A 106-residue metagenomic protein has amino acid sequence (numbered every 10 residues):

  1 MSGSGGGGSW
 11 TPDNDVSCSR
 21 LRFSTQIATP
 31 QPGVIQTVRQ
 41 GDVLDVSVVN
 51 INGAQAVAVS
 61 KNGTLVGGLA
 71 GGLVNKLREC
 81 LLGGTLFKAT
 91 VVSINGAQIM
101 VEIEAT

Functional and structural regions predicted by a protein language model:
M1-T106: Conserved active-site motif detector
